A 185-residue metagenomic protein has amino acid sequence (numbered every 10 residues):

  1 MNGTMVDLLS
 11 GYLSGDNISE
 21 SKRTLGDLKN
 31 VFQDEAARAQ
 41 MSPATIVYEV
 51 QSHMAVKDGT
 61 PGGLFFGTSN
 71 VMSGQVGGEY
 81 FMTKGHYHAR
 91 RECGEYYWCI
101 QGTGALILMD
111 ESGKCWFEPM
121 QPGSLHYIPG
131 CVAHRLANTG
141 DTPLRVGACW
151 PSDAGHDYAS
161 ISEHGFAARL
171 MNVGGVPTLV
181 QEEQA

Functional and structural regions predicted by a protein language model:
M1-D16: Non-catalytic accessory regions outside enzyme or core folds
S14-P122, T139-L144, C149-A185: Active-site region of the double-stranded beta-helix
A55, V132-H134: Short beta-turn/strand-loop junction motif enriched in small, turn-promoting residues
Q121-V132: Conserved SET/PR-domain catalytic core that frames the SAM/AdoMet-binding pocket
